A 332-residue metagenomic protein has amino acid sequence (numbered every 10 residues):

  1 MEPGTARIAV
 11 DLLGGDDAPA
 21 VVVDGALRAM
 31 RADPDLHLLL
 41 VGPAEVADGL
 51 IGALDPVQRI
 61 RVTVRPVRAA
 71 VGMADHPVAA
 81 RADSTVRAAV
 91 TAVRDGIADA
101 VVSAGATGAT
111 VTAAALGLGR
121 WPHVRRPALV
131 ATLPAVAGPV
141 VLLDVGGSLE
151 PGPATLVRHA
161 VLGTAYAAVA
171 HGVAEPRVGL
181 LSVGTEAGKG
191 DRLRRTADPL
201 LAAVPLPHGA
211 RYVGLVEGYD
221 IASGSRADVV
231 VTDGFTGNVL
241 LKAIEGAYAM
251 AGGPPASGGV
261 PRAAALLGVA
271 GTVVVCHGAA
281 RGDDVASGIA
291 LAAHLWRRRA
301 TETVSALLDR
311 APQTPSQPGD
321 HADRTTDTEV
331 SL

Functional and structural regions predicted by a protein language model:
M1-A47: N-terminal phosphate-binding or glycine-rich loops at protein starts, especially the Walker A/P-loop of NTPases
I8-A20, G147-V157, V275-G282: Short, glycine-rich nucleotide/cofactor-binding loops
D33, H37-L39, A44-E45, L149-L215 (+1 more regions): Glycine-rich phosphate/diphosphate-binding loop of Rossmann-like nucleotide-binding domains
D35-H37, H171-V178, L206-G218, G258 (+3 more regions): Flexible, glycine/charged-enriched surface loops at secondary-structure junctions
P56-A98: Phosphate/nucleotide-donor binding subsite
A92-V111, T185-K189, R194-P261: Glycine-rich phosphate-binding loop
A115-L142, S223-D323: Glycine-rich phosphate/nucleotide-binding loop
